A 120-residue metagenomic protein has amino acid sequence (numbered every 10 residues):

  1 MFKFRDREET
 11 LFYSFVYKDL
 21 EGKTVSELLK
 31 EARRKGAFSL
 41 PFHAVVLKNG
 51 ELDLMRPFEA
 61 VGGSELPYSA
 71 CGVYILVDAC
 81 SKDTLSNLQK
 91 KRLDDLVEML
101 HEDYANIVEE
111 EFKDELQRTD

Functional and structural regions predicted by a protein language model:
M1-A60: Short, conserved "active-site rim" segments that organize catalytic pockets and cofactor/ligand binding
M1-K18, N49, V73-D120: Basic/polar, cationic surfaces and motifs that engage anionic cell-wall and phosphate/carboxylate ligands
E27, P67-A70, L88: Surface-exposed beta-strand edges and their flanking turn/coil or helix-capping segments
E59-Y74: Short, surface-exposed glycine/acidic/tryptophan-bearing loops
